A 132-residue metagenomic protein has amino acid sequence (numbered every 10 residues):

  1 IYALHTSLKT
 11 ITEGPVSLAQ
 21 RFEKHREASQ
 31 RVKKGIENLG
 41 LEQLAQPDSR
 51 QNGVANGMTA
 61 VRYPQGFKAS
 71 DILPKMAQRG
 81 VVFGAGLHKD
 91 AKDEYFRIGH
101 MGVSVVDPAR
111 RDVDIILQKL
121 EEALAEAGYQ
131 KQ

Functional and structural regions predicted by a protein language model:
I1-A3, S29-R31, I36-L39, N52-N56: Short gly/pro-enriched beta-turn/loop segments at secondary-structure junctions
Y2-T10, E121-E122: Short glycine/serine- and small hydrophobic-enriched flexible loop segments
T10-A45: Conserved PLP-dependent catalytic core of the aminotransferase class-I/II
E42-Q78: Conserved PLP-binding catalytic core of the aspartate aminotransferase-like
M76-G84, E121-A127: A common structural junction motif
R79-R97: Conserved PLP cofactor-binding pocket of PLP-dependent enzymes
E94-Q132: PLP-dependent enzyme catalytic core of the Aspartate aminotransferase-like
